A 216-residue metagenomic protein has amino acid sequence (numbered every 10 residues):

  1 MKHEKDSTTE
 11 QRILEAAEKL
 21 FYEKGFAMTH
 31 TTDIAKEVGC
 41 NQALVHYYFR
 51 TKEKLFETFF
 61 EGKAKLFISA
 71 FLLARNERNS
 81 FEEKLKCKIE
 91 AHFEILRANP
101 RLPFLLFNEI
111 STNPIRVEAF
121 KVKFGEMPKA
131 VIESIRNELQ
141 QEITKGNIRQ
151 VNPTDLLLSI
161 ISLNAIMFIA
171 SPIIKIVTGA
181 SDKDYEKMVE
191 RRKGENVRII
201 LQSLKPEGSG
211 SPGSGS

Functional and structural regions predicted by a protein language model:
M1-T8, R12-E15, G208-S216: N-terminal intrinsically disordered/low-complexity leader segments
T8, R12, L20-K54, T58-F59: Helix-turn-helix
I13, T51-F56, L66, A119 (+1 more regions): Short amphipathic alpha-helical segment with a characteristic S/N-K-E followed by hydrophobic residues
A16-L20, L163: Short amphipathic alpha-helical elements of helix-turn-helix/winged-helix folds
F59-C87, G125, Q140: Amphipathic alpha-helical linker/stalk segments
E82-N108, T154-L158, G194-L201: Amphipathic alpha-helical segments that line or abut small-molecule/effector binding pockets and mediate allosteric
A91-E94, A98, K129-K145, R149 (+1 more regions): C-terminal peripheral helix-coil segments that are non-catalytic and often amphipathic
F93-S134, D155, D182-K187: Short secondary-structure transition hinges
